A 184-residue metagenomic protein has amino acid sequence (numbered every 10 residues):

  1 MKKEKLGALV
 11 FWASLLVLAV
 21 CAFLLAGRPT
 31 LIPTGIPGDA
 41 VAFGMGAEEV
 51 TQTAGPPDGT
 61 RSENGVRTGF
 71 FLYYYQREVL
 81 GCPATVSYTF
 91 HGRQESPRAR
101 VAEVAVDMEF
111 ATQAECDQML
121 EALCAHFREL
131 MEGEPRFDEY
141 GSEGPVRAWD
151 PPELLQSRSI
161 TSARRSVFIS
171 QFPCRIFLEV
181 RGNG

Functional and structural regions predicted by a protein language model:
M1-V17: N-terminal Sec-pathway targeting helices
A19-P33: Membrane-interface motif at the C-terminal end of an N-terminal transmembrane signal
L31-R93: N-terminal leader/targeting segments
T60, A102-V104, A163: Generic beta-strand hydrophobic packing signal
R61-T68, Q94-P97, F137-E143, F168-F172: Short, ordered beta-strand-loop transition motifs
R67-Y73, P145-R147, I176: Short beta-strand micro-motifs in enzyme catalytic cores
G81-V146: Long, charged/polar, surface-exposed segments that mediate recognition or autoinhibition
E109-A111, A148, P152-G184: An acidic-aromatic pocket/loop used at catalytic or ligand-binding sites
